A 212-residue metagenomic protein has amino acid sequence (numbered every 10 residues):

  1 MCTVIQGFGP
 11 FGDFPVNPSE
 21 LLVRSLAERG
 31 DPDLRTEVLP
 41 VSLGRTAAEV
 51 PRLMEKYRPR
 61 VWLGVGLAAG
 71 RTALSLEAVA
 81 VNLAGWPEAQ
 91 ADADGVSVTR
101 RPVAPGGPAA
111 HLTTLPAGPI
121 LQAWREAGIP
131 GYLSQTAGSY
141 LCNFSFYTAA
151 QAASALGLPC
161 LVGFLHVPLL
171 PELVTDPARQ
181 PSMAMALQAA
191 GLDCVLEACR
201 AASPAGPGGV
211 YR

Functional and structural regions predicted by a protein language model:
M1-S139, A150-G157, Q180-R212: N-terminal catalytic or cofactor-binding beta/alpha core of small enzyme domains
P159-G163: A short pocket-lining beta-strand/turn micro-motif at the edge of beta-sheets
H166-E172: An accessory alpha-helical subdomain
T175-A178: Short acidic, glycine/proline-rich loop/turn micro-motifs
